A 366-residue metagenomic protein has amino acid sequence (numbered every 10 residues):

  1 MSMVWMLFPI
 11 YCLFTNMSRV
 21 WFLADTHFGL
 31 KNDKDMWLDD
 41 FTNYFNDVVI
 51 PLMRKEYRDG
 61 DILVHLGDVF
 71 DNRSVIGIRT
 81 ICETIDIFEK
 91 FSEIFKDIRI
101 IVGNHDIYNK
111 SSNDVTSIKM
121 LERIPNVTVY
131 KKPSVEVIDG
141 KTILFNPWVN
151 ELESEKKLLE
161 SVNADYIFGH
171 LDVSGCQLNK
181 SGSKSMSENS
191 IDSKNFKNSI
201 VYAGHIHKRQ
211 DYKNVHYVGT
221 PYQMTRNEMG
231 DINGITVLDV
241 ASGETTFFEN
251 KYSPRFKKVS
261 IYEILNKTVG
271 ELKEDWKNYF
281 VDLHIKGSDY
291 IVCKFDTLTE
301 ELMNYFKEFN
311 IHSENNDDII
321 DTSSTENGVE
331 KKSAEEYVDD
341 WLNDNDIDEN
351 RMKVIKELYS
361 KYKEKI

Functional and structural regions predicted by a protein language model:
S18-R19, T26, L30-V135, K194-N198: Core catalytic region of metal-dependent phosphoesterases/phosphodiesterases, especially metallo-beta-lactamase-like
D25, D68, T84, G103 (+5 more regions): Divalent metal-coordination and catalytic microenvironments
G29-K31, D71-S74, I101-S111, E151-E153 (+3 more regions): Active-site environment of divalent metal-dependent phosphoester hydrolases
R58, V240-I366: Accessory, non-catalytic peripheral segments of nucleic-acid enzymes
T84, D106-D192, V218-P221: Conserved catalytic scaffold of divalent metal-dependent phosphoesterases
N179-T245: Conserved beta-sheet core of the metallophosphoesterase superfamily
